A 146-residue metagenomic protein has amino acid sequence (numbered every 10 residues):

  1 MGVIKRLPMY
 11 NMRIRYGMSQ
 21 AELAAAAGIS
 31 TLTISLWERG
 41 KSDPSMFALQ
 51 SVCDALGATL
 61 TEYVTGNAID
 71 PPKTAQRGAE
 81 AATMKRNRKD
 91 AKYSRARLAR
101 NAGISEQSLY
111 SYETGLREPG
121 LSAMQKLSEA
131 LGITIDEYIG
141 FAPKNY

Functional and structural regions predicted by a protein language model:
M1-R15, A68-D90: A short, Lys/Arg-rich alpha-helix, primarily the initiator
L7, G17-M18, P44, A82 (+2 more regions): Residue-level signal for the short linker/turn that defines the boundary of a DNA-recognition helix
I14, A25, D54, K89 (+2 more regions): Alpha-helical residues within the helix-turn-helix
I14, G28, R39-K41, K89 (+3 more regions): Residue-level detection of the helix-turn-helix DNA-binding "recognition helix"
G17-L36, K92-S111: Short alpha-helical DNA-recognition segment
F47-E62, S122-E137: DNA major-groove recognition helix of helix-turn-helix/homeodomain DNA-binding modules
E62-A75, E137-Y146: Short amphipathic recognition helices of helix-turn-helix/homeodomain-type DNA-binding modules
